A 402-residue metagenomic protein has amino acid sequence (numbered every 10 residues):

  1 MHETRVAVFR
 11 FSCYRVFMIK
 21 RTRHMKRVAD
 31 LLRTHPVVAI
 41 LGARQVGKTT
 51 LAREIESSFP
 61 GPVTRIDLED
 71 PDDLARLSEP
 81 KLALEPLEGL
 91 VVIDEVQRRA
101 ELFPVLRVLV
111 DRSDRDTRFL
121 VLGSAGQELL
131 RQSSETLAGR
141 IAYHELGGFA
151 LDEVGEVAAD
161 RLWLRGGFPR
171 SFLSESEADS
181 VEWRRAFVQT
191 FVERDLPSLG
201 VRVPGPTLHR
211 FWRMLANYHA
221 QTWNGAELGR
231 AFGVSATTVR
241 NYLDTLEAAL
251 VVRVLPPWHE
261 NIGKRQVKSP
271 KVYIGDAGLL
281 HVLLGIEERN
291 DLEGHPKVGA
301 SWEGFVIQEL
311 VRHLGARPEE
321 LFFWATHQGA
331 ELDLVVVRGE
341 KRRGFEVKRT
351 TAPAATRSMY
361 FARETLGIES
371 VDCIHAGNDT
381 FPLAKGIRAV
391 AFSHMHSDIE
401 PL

Functional and structural regions predicted by a protein language model:
H2-C13, S124-A226, E247-V251: Interdomain motor-coupling "hinge/lid" segment immediately C-terminal to the ATP-binding subdomain of NTP-driven enzymes
F17-L32: Pre-Walker A adenine-sensing motif
I40: Hydrophobic anchor at the beta1->P-loop junction of P-loop NTPases
A43: P-loop (Walker A) phosphate-binding loop of NTP-binding proteins
K48: Conserved lysine of the Walker
L51: Hydrophobic positions on the alpha1 helix immediately C-terminal to the Walker A/P-loop
F103-Q127, S134-E135: Conserved catalytic/switch belt of AAA+ P-loop NTPases
E177-K341: Accessory nucleic acid-recognition modules appended to NTPase machines
